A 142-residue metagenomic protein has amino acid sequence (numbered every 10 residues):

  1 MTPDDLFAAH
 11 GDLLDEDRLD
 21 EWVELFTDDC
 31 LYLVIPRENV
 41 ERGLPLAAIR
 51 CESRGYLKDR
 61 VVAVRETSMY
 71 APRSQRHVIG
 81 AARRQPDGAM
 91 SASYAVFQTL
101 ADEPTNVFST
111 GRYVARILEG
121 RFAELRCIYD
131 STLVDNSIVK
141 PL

Functional and structural regions predicted by a protein language model:
M1-D15: Short, aromatic-enriched amphipathic alpha-helices that serve as compact interaction elements
A9-D12, T67-P72, A101: Short helix-to-loop capping/linker segments positioned immediately adjacent to catalytic or ligand/cofactor-binding
H10, W22, L57, I117-G120: Hydrophobic pocket/interface hotspot
L25: N-terminal active-site beta-alpha-beta segment that forms phosphate/nucleotide-binding and substrate-recognition loops
D28-G88: A solvent-exposed, acidic/Ser-Thr-rich amphipathic alpha-helical stretch
S74-V78, R83-L142: A beta-strand edge to alpha-helix "cap/lid" segment located at domain peripheries
